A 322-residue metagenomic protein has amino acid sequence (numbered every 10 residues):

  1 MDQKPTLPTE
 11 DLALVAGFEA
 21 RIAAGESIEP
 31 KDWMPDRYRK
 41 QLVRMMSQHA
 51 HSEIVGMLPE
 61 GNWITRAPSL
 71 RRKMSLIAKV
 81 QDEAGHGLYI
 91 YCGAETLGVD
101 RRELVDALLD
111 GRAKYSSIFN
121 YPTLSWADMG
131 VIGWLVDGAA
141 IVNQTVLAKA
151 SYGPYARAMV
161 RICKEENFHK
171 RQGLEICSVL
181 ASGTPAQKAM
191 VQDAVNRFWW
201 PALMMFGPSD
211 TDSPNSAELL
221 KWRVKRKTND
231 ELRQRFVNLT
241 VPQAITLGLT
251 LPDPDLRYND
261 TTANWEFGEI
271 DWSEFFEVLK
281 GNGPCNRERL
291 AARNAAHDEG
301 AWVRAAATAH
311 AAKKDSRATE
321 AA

Functional and structural regions predicted by a protein language model:
M1-M34, Y38, R72, W302-A322: Extreme N-terminal leader/anchor segments
D2-V15, K79-A107, G173-C177: Conserved alpha-helical segments that form or flank metal/cofactor-binding pockets of metalloenzymes
S27-S47, A107-G133, A150, G183-Q187 (+1 more regions): Acidic/His metal-coordination segments adjacent to aromatic residues that form catalytic metal sites in metalloenzymes
D32-Y38, V55-A78, A140-Y155: Helix-loop segments that flank and shape redox-cofactor active sites
Y38-H49, A67-H86, M129, P154-E166 (+1 more regions): Alpha-helical scaffold segments that form or flank carboxylate-/histidine-based iron centers
Y121-Q172: Internal, conserved structured core segments that host functional sites
A150-W200: Glycine- and acidic-residue-rich phosphate-binding/metal-coordinating active-site segment common to enzymes that handle
A189-A322: Extended, helix-rich structural scaffolds rather than catalytic motifs
